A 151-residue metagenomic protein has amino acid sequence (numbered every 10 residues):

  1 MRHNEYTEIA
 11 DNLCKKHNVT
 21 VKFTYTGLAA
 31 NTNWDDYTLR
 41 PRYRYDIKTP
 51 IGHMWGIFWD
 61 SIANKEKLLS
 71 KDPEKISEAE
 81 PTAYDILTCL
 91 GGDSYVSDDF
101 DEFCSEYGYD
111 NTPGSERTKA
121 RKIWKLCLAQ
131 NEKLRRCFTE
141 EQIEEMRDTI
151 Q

Functional and structural regions predicted by a protein language model:
R2-G27: Negatively charged, low-complexity tracts enriched in Asp/Glu with abundant Ser/Thr
T24-I143: Acidic, low-complexity, intrinsically disordered interaction modules
E144, D148-Q151: Short acidic DE-rich linear segments
